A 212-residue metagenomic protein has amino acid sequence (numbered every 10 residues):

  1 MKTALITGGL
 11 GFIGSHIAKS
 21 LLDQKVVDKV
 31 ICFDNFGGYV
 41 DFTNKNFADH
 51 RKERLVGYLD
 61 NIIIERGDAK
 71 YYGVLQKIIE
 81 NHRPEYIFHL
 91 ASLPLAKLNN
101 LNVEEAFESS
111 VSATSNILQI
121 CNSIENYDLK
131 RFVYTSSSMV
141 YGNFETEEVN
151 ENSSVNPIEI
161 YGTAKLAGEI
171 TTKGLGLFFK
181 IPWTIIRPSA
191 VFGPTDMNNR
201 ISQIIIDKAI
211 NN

Functional and structural regions predicted by a protein language model:
M1-P188: N-terminal Rossmann-like NAD(P)+-binding domain of SDR-like oxidoreductases, especially those catalyzing
K2, I205-I206: Residue-level detector of beta-strand structural context in well-folded domains
L22, A209-I210: Hydrophobic residues in alpha-helical segments
V27, L166, V191-I204, N211-N212: Glycine/proline-rich active-site loop of Rossmann-fold NAD(P)-dependent oxidoreductases
